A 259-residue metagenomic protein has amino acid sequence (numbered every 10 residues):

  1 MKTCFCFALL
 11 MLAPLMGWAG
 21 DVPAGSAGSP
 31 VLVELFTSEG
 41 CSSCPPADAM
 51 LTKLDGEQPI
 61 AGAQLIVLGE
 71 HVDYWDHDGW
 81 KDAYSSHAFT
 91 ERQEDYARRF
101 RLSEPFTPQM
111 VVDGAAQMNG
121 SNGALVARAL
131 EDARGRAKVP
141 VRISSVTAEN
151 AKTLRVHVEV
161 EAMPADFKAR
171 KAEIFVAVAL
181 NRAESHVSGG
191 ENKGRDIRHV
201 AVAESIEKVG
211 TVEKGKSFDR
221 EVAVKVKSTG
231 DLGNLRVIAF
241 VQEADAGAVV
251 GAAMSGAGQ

Functional and structural regions predicted by a protein language model:
C4-G17: Bacterial N-terminal signal peptides
A8, P30, A115: Generic anion/oxyanion-binding catalytic loop in active/binding sites
L9-L12, A24, G28, S145-T147 (+1 more regions): Intrinsic low-complexity, intrinsically disordered segments enriched in polar/basic residues
L15-W18, P23-S26, S188, N192 (+1 more regions): Intrinsically disordered, low-complexity segments enriched in small/polar residues
W18-F106: Active-site-proximal cofactor/substrate-binding loop regions of enzyme domains
K81-Q109, D113-Q259: Short, conserved sequence motifs used for protein processing/export or organelle targeting and for catalysis
